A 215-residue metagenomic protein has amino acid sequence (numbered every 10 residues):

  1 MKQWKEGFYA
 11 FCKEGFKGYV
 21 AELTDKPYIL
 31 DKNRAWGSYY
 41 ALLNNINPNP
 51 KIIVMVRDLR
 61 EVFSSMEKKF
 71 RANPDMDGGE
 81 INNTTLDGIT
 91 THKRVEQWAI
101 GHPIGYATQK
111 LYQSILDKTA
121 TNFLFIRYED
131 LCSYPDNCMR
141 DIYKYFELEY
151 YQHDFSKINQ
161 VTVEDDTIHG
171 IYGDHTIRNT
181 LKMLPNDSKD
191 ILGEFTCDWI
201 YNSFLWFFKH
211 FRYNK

Functional and structural regions predicted by a protein language model:
E6-E22, E61-F146: PAPS-dependent sulfotransferase catalytic domain
L23-K26, N47-P48: Glycine-rich phosphate-binding loop signature in dinucleotide/nucleotide-binding domains
D25-N33: Short N-terminal targeting/anchoring amphipathic segment
K32-N33, L43-K69: Conserved phosphate-donor/acceptor-positioning beta-strand/loop module used by diverse small-molecule
W36-A41, P135: Short, well-ordered alpha-helical microsegments
M76, I89, K93-G101, T108 (+3 more regions): PAPS-dependent sulfotransferases, especially Golgi type II membrane carbohydrate sulfotransferases
